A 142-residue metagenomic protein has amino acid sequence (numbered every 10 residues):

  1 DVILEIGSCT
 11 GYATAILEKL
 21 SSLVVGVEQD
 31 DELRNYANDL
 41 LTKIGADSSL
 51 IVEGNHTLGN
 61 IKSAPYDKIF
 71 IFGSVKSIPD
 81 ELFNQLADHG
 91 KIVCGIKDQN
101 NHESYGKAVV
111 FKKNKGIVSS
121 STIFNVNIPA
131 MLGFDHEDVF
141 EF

Functional and structural regions predicted by a protein language model:
D1-V118: Conserved nucleotide-cofactor-binding alpha/beta core module
K107-F142: Substrate-binding/catalytic lobe of Class I Rossmann-like enzymes that use SAM or dcSAM, i.e., the mid-to-C-terminal
